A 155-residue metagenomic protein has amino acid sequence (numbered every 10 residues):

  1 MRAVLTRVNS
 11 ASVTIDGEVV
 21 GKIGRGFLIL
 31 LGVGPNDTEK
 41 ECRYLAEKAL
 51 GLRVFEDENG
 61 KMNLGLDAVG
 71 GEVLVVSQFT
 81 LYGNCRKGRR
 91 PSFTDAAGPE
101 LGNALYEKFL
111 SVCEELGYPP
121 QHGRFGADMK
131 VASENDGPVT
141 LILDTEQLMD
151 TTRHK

Functional and structural regions predicted by a protein language model:
L5, L66, V131-S133: Replace "in large, NTP-powered and nucleic-acid-processing enzymes" with "in large, NTP-powered factors and other
L5-V13, E18, V33: N-terminal intrinsically disordered, cationic/polar leader segments that include organellar targeting peptides
V19-G70, T80-S111, E115-L116, Q121: Compact, glycine-rich, soluble single-domain proteins
L45, V76, V139: Residue-level signal for inorganic ion chemistry
R124-K130: Small/polar glycine-rich anion-binding or flexible loop at a beta-alpha turn
V131-D144: C-terminal edge-of-domain segments
T145-K155: Short, charged, intrinsically disordered terminal tails
